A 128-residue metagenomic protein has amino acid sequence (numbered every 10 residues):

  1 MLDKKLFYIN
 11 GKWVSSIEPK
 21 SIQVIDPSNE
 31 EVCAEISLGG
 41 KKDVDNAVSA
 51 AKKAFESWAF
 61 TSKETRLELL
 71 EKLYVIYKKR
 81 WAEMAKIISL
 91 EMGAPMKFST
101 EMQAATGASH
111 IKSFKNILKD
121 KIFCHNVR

Functional and structural regions predicted by a protein language model:
M1-R128: N-terminal Rossmann-like NAD(P)+-binding subdomain of aldehyde/semialdehyde dehydrogenases
